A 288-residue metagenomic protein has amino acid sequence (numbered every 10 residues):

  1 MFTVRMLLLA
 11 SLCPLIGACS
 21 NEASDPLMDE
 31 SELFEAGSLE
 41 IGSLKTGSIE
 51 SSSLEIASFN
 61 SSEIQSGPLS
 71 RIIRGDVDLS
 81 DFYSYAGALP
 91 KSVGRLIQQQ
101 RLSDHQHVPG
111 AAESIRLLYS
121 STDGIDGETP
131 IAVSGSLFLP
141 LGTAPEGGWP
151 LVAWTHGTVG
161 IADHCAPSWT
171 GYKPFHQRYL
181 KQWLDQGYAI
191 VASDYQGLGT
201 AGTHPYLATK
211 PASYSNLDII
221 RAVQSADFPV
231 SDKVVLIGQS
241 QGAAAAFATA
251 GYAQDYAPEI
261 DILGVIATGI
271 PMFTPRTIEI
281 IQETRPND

Functional and structural regions predicted by a protein language model:
L15-A18: C-terminal motif of bacterial Sec signal peptides marking the signal peptidase cleavage site
S20-A23: Bacterial signal peptide processing site
D25-A144: Catalytic-loop region of hydrolases
S134-S136, G147-V159: Short beta-strand element of the alpha/beta-hydrolase
L139-G148, R221-Q239, A257-D261: Gly/Ser-rich "nucleophile elbow"/oxyanion-hole loop immediately N-terminal to the catalytic nucleophile in hydrolases
Y206-D227: Alpha/beta-hydrolase active-site loop
G238-G242, A246: Gly/Ala-rich beta-loop-alpha elbow adjacent to hydrolase catalytic centers
D255-D288: Alpha/beta-hydrolase-fold enzymes
